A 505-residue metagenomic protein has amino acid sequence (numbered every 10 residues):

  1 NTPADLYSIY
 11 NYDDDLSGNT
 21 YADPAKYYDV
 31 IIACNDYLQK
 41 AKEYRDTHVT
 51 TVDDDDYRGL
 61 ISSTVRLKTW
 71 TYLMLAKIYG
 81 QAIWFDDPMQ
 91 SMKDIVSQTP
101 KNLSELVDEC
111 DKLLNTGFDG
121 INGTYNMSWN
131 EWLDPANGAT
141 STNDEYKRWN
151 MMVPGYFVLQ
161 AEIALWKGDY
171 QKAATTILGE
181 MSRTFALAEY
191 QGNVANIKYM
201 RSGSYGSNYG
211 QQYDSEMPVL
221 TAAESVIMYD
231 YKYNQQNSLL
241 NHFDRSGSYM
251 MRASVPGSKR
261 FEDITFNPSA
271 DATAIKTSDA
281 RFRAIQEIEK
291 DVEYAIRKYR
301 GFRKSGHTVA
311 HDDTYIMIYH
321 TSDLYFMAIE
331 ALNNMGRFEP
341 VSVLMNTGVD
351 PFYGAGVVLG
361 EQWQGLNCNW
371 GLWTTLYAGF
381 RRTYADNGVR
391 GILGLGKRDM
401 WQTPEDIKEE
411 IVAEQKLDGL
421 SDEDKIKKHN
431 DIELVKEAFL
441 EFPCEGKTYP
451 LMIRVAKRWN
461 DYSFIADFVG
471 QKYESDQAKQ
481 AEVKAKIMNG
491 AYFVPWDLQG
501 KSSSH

Functional and structural regions predicted by a protein language model:
N1-P3, V107, L114-P135, S141-A295: An aromatic- and glycine-enriched ligand-binding surface/loop that stacks and positions planar moieties
T2-G80, I95-S104, T116-I121, G306-I316 (+3 more regions): Conserved, well-structured interaction surfaces
A76-W84, W166-D169, G336-R337: Short coil/turn linking the two alpha-helices of tandem helical-hairpin repeats
L103, D119-Y146, Y190-S225, P268-I275 (+2 more regions): Surface-exposed intrinsically disordered loops and tails
G138, Y315-I316, T374-H505: Long, intrinsically disordered, low-complexity segments
I177-F185, S342, N346-G354: TPR/TPR-like (Sel1-like) alpha-helical repeat modules
D279-H320, S504-H505: Active-site beta-strand/loop architecture of penicillin-binding DD-peptidases
